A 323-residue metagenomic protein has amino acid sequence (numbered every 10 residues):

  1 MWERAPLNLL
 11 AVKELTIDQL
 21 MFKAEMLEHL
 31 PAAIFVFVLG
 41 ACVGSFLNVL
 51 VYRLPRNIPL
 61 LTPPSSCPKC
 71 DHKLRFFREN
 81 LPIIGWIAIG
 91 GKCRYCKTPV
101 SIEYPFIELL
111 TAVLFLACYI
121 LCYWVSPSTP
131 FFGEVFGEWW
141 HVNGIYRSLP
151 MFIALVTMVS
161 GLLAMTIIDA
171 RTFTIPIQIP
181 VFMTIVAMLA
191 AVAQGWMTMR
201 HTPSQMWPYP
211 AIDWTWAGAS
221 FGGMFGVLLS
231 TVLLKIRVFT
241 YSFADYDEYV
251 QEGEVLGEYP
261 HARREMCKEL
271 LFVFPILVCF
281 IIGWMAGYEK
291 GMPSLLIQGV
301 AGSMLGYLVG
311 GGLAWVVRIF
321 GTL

Functional and structural regions predicted by a protein language model:
M1-L323: A membrane-topology feature that recognizes alpha-helical transmembrane segments and their immediate juxtamembrane
